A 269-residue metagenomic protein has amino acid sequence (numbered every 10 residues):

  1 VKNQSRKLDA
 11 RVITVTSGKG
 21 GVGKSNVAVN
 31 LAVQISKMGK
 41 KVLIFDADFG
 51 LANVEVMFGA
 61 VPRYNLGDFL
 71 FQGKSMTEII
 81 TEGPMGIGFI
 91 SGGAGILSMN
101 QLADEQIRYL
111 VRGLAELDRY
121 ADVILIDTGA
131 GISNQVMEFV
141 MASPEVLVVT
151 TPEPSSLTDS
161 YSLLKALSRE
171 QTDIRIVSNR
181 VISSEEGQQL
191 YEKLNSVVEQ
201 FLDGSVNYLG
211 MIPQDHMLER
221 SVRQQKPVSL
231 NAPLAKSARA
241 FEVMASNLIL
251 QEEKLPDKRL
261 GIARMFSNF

Functional and structural regions predicted by a protein language model:
D9-D48: Walker A/P-loop phosphate-binding motif and the immediately C-terminal alpha-helix
G18, P152, I174-Q188, M211-L218: G-domain G4 guanine-recognition motif of GTPases
S36, V140, S168: Gly/Ala-rich phosphate-binding loop of Rossmann-like dinucleotide-binding domains, activating on the conserved
F45-R119, V222-P227: P-loop/Walker-type NTP enzyme "switch/lid" segment
E116-R119, S133-P154: Inter-motif core of Ras-like GTPase G domains
L157-Q171: Conserved C-terminal guanine-recognition region of P-loop GTPase G domains, centered on the G4
L202-S229, F241-V243: Beta-strand-loop-alpha "switch" segments that mediate conformational coupling across diverse proteins
P227-F269: NTP-binding/hydrolysis catalytic cores, primarily Walker-type P-loop NTPases
